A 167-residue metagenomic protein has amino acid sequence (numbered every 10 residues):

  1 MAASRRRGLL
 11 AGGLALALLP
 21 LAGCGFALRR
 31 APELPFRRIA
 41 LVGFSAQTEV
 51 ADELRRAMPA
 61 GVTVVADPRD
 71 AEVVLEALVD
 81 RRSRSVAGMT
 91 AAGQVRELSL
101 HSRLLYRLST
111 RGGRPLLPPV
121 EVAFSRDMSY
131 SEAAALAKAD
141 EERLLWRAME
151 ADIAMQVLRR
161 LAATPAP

Functional and structural regions predicted by a protein language model:
M1, R5-L14: N-terminal export leaders
L18-R38: Bacterial Sec signal peptide processing site at the extreme N-terminus
L34-R81: N-terminal segment of the mature soluble domain
Q47, A51, E97-H101, E142-A154: Solvent-exposed, acidic/flexible segments
M58-V62, L108, G112, E132 (+1 more regions): Sec/Tat-exported extracytoplasmic proteins
E76-E121, M128-D140: Surface-exposed short loop/turn segments
L136-P167: C-terminal/domain-edge helix-coil "capping" segments
